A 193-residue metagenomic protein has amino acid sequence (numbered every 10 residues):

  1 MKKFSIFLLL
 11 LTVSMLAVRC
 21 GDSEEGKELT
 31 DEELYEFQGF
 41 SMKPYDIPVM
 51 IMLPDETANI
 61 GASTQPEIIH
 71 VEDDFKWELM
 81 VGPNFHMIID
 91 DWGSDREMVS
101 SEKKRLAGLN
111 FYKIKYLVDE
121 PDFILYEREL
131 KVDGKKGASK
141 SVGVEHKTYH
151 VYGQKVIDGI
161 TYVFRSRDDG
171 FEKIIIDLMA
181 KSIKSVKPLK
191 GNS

Functional and structural regions predicted by a protein language model:
S5-L8, M15-D73, I157, R165-S193: N-terminal targeting sequences that direct proteins away from the cytosol to non-cytosolic compartments
Y35-Y45, L79-M80, V118, R128-L130 (+1 more regions): Short acidic-hydrophobic surface loop/beta-edge motif
M52-E56, V81-N84, D119-P121, Q154-I160: Short, solvent-exposed coil/turn segments at beta-strand boundaries
D55-A58, D91-R96, V144-E145, V156-I157: A short, sequence-level motif marking secondary-structure junctions
D73-S101: A short acidic-to-branched-hydrophobic micro-motif
K103-G159: Signature of long, low-cysteine stretches enriched in small and polar/charged residues
E127, Y162-R167: Beta-strand-rich cores of mature extracytoplasmic or soluble domains
